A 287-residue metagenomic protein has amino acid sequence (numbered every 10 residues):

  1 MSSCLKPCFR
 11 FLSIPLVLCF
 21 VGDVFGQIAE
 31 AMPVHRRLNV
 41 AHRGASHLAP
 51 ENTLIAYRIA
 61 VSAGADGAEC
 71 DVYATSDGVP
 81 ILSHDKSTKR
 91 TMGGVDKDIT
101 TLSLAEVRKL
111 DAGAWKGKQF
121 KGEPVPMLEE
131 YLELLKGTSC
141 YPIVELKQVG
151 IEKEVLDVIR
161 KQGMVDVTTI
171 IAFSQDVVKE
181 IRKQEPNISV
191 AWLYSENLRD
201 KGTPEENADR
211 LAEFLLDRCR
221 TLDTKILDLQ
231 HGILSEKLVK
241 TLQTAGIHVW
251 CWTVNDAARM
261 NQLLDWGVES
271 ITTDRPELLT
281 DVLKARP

Functional and structural regions predicted by a protein language model:
M1-S13: Bacterial N-terminal signal peptides that target proteins for export
R10-D23: Bacterial N-terminal signal peptides
D23-P287: Phosphate-group recognition and catalysis centered on beta-loop-alpha active-site segments
